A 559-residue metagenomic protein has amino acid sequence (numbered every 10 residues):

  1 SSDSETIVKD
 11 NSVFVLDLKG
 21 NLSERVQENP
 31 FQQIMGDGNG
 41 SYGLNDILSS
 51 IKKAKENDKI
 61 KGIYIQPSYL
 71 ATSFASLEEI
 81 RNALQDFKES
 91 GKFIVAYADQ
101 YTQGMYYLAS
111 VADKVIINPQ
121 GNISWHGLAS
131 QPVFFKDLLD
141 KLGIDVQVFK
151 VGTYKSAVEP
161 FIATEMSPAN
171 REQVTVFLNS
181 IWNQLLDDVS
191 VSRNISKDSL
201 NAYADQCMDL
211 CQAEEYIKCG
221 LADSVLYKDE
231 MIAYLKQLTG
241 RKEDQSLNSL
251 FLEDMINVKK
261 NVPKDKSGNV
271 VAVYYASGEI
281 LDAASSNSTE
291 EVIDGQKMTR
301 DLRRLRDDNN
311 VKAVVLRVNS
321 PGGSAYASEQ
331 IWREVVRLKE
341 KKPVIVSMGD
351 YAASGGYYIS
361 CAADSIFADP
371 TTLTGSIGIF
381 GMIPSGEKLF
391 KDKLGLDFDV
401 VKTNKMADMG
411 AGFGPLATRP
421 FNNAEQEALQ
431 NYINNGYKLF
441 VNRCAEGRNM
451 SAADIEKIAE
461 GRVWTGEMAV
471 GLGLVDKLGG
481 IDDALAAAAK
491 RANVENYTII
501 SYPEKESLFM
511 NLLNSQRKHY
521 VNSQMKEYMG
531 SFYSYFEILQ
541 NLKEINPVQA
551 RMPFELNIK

Functional and structural regions predicted by a protein language model:
S1-D10: Aromatic-capped interface at the extracytoplasmic side of an N-terminal signal-anchor transmembrane helix
E5, L18-P132, P263-L389, N434: Cleft-lining beta-strand/loop regions that shape enzyme active-site pockets
V115-I116, V225, I366-F367, V475-L478: Short, well-ordered beta-strand core segments
F135-V151, D244-K264, F380, P384 (+3 more regions): Surface-exposed, non-catalytic interaction/assembly patches
K136-K236, E387-L472, D476, D482-A487 (+1 more regions): Charged, glycine-interspersed solvent-exposed loop segments at helix/strand-loop junctions that cap or gate access
V191-S192, D223-V270, V441-G447, D476-R517: C-terminal long alpha-helix characteristic of the crotonase
K266-V271, Y275-L305, N309-N310, P503-K559: Intrinsic disorder and flexible/low-complexity segments
A325-Q330, M468-G471, N511-S515: Short glycine/threonine-rich loop-to-helix capping motif typified by GTGT followed within a few residues by an Asp-Pro
